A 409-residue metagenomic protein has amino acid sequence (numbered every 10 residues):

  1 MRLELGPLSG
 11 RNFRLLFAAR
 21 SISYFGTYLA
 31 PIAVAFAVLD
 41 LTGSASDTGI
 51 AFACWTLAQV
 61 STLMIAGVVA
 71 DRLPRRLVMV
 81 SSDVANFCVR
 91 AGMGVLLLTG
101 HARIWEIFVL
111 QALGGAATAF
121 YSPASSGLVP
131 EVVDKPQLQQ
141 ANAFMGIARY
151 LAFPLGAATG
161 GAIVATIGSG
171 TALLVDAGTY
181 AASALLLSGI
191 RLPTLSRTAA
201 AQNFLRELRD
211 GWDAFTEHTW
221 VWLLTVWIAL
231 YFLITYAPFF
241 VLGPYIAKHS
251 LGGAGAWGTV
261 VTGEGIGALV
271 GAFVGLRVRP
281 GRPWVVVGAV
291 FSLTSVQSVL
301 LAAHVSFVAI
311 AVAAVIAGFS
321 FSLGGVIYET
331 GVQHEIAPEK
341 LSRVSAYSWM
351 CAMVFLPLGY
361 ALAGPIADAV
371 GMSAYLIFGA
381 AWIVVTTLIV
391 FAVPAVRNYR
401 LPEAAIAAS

Functional and structural regions predicted by a protein language model:
M1-S409: Alpha-helical transmembrane-bundle signature of multi-pass membrane transport and export proteins
